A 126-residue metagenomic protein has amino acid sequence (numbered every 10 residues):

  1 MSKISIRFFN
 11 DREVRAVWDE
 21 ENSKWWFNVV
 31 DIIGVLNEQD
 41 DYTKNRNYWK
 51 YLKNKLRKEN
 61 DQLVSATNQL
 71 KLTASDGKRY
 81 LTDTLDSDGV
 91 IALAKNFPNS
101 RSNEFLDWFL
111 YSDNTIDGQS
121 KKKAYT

Functional and structural regions predicted by a protein language model:
M1-T126: An anion-engaging/catalytic patch
